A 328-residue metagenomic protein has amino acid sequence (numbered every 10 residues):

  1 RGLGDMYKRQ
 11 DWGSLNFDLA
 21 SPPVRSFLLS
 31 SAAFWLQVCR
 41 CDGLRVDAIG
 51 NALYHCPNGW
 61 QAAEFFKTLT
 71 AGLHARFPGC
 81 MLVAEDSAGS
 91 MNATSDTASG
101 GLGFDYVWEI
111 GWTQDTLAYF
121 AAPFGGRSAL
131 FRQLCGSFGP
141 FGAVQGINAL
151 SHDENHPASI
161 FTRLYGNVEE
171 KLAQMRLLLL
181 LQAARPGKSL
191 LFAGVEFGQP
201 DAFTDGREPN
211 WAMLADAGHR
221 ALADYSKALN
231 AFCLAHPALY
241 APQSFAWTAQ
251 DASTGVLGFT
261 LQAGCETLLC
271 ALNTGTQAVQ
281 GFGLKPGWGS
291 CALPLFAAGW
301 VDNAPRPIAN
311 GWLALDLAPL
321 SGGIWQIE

Functional and structural regions predicted by a protein language model:
G2-Y7: Short, small-residue-biased leader/transition segments that mark boundaries at the very start of proteins
D11-S26, I49-Q61, F161-K171, W211-D216: The substrate-binding groove and active-site-proximal loops of carbohydrate-active enzymes, especially glycoside
L28, W35, V46, L82 (+5 more regions): Conserved, mostly hydrophobic/aromatic
L29-H55: Active-site groove signature of glycoside hydrolases
R40-D42, Y54-E208, L234-P237, S244-G283: Conserved alpha/beta catalytic core and glycan-binding cleft of carbohydrate-active enzymes
A223-Q243: Amphipathic alpha-helical
A278-W300: Beta-strand-rich binding/interaction modules
R306-E328: C-terminal beta-strand-rich structural cap/linker in extracellular carbohydrate-active enzymes
